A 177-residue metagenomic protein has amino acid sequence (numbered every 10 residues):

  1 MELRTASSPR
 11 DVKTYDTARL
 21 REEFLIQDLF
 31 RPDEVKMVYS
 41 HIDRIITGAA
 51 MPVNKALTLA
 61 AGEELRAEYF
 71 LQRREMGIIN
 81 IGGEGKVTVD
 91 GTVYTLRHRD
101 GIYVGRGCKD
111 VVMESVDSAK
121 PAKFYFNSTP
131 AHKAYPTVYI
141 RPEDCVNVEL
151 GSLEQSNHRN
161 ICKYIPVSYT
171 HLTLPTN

Functional and structural regions predicted by a protein language model:
M1-T5: Basic/polar N-terminal segments that are highly enriched at the extreme N-terminus, encompassing both cleavable
S7-E63: Intrinsically disordered, low-complexity, positively charged segments
I42-I45, A50-N54, L71-D90, L172: Glycine- and acidic-residue-biased ligand/ion/polar-headgroup-sensing regions
R66-A67: Short, amphipathic alpha-helical interface elements at domain boundaries that mediate macromolecular binding
V87-T88, V104, D110-D117: Short beta-strand His + acidic residue motifs that chelate non-heme Fe in jelly-roll/DSBH and cupin folds
G91-R106: Short acidic-glycine-tyrosine-enriched beta hairpin
E114-Y169: Surface-exposed beta-loop interaction hotspot
T170-T176: Conserved small/polar residues in nucleotide/adenosyl-binding loops
